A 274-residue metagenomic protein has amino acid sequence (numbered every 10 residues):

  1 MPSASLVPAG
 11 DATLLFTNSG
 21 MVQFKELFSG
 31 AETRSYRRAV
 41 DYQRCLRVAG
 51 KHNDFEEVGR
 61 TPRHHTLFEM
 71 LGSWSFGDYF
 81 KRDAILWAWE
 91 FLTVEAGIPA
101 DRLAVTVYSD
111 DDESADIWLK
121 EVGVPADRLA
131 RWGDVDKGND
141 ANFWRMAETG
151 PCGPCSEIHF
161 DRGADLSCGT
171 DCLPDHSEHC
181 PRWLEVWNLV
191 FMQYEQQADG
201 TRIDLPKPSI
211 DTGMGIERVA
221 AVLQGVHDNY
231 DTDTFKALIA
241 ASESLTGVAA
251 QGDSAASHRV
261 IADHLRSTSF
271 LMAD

Functional and structural regions predicted by a protein language model:
M1-D274: Alpha-helical segments
